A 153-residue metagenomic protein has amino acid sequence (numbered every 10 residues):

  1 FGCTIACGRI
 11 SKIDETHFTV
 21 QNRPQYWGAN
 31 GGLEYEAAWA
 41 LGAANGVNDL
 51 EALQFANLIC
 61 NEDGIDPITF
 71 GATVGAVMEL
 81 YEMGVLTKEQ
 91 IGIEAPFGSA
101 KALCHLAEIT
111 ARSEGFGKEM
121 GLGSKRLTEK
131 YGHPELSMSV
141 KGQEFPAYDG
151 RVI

Functional and structural regions predicted by a protein language model:
F1-I153: Extended C-terminal regions of large enzymes
